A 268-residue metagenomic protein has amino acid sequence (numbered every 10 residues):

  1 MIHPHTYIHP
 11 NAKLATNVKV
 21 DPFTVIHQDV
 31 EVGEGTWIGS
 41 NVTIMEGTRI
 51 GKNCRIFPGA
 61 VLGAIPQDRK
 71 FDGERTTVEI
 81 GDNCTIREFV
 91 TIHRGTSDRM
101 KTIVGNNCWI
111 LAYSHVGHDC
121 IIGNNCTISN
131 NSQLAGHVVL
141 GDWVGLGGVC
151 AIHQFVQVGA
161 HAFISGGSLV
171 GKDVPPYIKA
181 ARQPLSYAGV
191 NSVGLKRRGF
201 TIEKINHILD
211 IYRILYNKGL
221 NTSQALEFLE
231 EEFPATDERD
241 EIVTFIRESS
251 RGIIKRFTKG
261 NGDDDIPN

Functional and structural regions predicted by a protein language model:
M1-H5, P10-N11, T16-N17, N53 (+6 more regions): Terminal amphipathic alpha-helical/low-complexity segments used for targeting or macromolecular assembly
M1-S186: Structural signal for interior beta-strand "rungs" in well-ordered beta-sheet cores of soluble enzyme domains
